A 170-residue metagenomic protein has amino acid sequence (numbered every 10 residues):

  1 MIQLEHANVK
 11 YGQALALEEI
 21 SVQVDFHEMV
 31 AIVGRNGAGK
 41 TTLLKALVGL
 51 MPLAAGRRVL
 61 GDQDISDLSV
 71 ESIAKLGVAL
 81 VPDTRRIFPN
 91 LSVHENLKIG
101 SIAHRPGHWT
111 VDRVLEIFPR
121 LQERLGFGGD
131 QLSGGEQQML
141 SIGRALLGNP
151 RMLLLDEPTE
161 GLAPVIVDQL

Functional and structural regions predicted by a protein language model:
V33-R35: The feature captures the beta-strand-to-loop junction immediately N-terminal to the Walker
V48: Helix-to-loop junction immediately C-terminal to a conserved catalytic motif
P52, D64-R85, V111, E123-F127: ABC ATPase NBD coupling module
L91, L132, A145-L146: ABC ATPase signature
G128-L132, E136: Conserved ABC ATPase signature
L147-R151: A short, proline-enriched helix->beta-strand linker immediately N-terminal to the Walker B motif in ABC-type P-loop
L153-E157: Catalytic Walker B motif of ABC-type/P-loop ATPase nucleotide-binding domains
